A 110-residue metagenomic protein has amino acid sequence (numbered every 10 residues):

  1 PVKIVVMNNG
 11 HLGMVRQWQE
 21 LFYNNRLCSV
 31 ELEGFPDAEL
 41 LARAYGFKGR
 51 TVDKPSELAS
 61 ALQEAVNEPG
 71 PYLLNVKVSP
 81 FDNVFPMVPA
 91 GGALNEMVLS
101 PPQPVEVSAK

Functional and structural regions predicted by a protein language model:
P1-K110: Thiamine diphosphate
